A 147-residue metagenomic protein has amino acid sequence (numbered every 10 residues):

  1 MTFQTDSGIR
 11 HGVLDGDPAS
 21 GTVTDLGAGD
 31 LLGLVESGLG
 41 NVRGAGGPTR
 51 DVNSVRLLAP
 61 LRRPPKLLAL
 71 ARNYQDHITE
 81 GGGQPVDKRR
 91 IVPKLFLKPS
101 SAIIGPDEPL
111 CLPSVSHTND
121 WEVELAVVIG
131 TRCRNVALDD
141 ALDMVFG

Functional and structural regions predicted by a protein language model:
M1-P93: N-terminal non-catalytic cap/leader segment that marks the start of a structured domain
P64-G147: Glycine-enriched loop-and-adjacent helix/strand subsegments that border the catalytic/binding cleft of enzyme cores
